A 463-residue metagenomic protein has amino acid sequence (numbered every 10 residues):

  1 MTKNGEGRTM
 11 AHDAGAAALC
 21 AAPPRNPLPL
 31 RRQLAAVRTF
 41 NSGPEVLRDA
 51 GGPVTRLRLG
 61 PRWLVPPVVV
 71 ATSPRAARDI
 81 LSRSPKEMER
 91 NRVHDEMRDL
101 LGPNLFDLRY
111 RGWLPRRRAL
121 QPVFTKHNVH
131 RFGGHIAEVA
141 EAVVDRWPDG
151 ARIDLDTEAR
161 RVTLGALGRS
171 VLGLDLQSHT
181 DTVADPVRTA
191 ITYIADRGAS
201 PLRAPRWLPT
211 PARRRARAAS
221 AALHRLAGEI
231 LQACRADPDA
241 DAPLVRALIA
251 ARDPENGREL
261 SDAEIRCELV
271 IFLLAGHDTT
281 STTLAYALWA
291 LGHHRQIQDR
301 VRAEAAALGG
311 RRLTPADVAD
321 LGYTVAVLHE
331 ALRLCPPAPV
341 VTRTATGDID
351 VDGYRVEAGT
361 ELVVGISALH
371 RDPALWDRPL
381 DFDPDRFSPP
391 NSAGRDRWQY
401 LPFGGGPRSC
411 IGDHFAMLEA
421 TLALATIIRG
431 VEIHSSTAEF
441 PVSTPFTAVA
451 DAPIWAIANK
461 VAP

Functional and structural regions predicted by a protein language model:
K3-D13, R48, A140, R188 (+3 more regions): Cytochrome P450 proximal C-terminal region
H12-E45, D49, R62-P67, P74-D79 (+7 more regions): Cytochrome P450 catalytic-domain helical core, especially the substrate-recognition surface and oxygen-activation
A14, L19-L30, G133, A137 (+10 more regions): Cytochrome P450 I-helix active-site segment
R31-T55, R225, E229, R311-D352: Conserved cytochrome P450 K-helix E-x-x-R motif and the immediately C-terminal K′/meander segment
T125-H127, A219-T283, Q298, D317 (+2 more regions): Conserved cytochrome P450 catalytic core segment spanning the I/J/K helices
T279-Q298, R302-E304, D413-G430: Cytochrome P450 catalytic-core helices
V364-N391: Conserved cytochrome P450 K-helix/beta-meander segment immediately N-terminal to the heme-binding cysteine loop
